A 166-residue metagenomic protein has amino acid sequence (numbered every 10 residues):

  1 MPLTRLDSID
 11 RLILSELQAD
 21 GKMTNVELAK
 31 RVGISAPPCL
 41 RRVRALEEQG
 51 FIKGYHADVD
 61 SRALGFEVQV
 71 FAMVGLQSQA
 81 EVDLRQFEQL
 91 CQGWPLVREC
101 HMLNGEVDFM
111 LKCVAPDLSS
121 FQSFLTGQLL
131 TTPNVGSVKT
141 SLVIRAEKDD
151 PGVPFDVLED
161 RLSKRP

Functional and structural regions predicted by a protein language model:
M1-P166: A compositional/biophysical signature of low hydrophobicity enriched in polar/charged and small residues
